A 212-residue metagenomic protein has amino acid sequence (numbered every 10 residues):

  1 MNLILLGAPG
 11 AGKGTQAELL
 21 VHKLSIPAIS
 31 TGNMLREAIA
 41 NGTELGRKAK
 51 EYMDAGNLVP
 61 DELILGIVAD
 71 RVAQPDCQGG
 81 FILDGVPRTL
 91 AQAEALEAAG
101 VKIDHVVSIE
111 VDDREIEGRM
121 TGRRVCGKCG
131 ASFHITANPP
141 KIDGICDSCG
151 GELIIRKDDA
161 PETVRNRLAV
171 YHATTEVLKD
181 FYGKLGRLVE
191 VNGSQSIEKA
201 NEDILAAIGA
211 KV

Functional and structural regions predicted by a protein language model:
M1-V212: Glycine-rich phosphate-binding loop of ATP-dependent small-molecule kinases
